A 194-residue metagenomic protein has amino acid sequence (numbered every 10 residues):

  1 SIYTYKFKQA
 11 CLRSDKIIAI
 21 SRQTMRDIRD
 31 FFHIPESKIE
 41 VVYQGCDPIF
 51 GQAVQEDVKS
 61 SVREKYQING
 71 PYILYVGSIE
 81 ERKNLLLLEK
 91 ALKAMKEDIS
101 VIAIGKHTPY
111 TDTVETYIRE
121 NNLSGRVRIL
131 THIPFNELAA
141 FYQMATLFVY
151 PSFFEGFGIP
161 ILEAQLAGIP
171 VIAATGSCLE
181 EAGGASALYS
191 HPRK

Functional and structural regions predicted by a protein language model:
S1-K194: Carbohydrate transferase catalytic cores enriched for Leloir-type hexosyltransferases
